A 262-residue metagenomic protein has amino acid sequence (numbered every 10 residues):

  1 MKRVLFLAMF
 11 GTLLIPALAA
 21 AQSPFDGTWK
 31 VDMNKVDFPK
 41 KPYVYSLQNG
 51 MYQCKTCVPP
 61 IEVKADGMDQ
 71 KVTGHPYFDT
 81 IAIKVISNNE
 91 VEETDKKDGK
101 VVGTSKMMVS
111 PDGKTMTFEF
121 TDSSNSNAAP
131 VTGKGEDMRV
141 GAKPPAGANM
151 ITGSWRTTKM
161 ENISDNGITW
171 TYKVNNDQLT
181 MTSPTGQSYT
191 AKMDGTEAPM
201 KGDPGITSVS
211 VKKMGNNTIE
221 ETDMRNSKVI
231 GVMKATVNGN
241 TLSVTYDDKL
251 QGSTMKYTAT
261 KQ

Functional and structural regions predicted by a protein language model:
M1-M9: Bacterial N-terminal signal peptides that target proteins for export
A8-A17: Bacterial N-terminal signal peptides
A21-Q262: Hydrophobic small-molecule pocket/channel-lining residues, especially in calycin-type beta-barrels
